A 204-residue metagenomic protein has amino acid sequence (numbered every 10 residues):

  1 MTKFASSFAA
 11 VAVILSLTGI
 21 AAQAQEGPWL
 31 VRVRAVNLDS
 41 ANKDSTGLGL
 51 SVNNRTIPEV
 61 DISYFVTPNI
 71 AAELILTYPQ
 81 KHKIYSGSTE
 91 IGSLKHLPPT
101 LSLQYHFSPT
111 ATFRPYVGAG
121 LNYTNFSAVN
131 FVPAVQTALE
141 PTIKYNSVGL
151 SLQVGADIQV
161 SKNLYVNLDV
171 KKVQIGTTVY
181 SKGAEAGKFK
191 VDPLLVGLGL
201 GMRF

Functional and structural regions predicted by a protein language model:
M1-G27: Cleavable N-terminal export/targeting peptides
T2-A5, A10-A12, N54, I62-Y64 (+2 more regions): Domain-scale selection of a single, long terminal region that carries the protein's primary operational module
E26-G27, N37, D61-A134, P193-F204: Gram-negative (and chloroplast) outer-membrane scaffold detector with strong preference for beta-barrel transmembrane
R32-R34, D61-F65, Q153-G155, Y165-N167: Short, conserved structural micro-motifs that define repeat-unit consensus positions and nucleotide-binding loops
V33-D61: N-terminal targeting signals for Sec/Tat export/insertion, comprising classic cleavable signal peptides
N42-V52, Q80-H96, Y123-N146, I175-V191: Flexible, solvent-exposed loop segments that connect beta-strands
P99-L101, G118-Y123, N146-A156, K172: Hydrophobic alpha-helical segments of small multi-pass membrane proteins
Q159-F204: Hydrophobic secondary-structure block in the mid-to-C-terminal portion of proteins
